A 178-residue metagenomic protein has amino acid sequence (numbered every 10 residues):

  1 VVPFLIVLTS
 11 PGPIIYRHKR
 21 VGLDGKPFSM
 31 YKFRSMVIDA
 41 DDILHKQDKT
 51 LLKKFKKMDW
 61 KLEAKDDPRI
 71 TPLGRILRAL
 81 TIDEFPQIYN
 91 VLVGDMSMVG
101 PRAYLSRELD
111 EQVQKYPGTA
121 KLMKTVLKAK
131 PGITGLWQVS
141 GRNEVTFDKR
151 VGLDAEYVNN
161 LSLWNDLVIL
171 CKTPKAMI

Functional and structural regions predicted by a protein language model:
V1-I43, N90, M96, P101 (+1 more regions): A hydrophobic, helix-centered structural microdomain
P13, F85-I178: Hydrophobic structural segments characteristic of membrane proteins
Y16-P68, T134-R150: Short, glycine-rich, amphipathic interfacial segments at transmembrane boundaries or analogous
